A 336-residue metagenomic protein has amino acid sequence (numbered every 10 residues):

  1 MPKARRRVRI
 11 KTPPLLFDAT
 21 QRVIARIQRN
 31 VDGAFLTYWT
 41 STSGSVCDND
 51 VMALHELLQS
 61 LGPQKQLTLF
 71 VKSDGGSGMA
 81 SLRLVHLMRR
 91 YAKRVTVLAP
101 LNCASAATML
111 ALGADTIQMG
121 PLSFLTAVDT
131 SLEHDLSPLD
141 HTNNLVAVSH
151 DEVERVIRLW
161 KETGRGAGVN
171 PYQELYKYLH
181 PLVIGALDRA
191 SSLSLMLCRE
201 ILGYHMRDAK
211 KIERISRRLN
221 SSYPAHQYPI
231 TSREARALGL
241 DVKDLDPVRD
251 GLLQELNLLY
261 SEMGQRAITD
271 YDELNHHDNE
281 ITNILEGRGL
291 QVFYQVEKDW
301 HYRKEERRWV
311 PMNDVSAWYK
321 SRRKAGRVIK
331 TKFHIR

Functional and structural regions predicted by a protein language model:
M1-R336: Terminal-region recognition feature
